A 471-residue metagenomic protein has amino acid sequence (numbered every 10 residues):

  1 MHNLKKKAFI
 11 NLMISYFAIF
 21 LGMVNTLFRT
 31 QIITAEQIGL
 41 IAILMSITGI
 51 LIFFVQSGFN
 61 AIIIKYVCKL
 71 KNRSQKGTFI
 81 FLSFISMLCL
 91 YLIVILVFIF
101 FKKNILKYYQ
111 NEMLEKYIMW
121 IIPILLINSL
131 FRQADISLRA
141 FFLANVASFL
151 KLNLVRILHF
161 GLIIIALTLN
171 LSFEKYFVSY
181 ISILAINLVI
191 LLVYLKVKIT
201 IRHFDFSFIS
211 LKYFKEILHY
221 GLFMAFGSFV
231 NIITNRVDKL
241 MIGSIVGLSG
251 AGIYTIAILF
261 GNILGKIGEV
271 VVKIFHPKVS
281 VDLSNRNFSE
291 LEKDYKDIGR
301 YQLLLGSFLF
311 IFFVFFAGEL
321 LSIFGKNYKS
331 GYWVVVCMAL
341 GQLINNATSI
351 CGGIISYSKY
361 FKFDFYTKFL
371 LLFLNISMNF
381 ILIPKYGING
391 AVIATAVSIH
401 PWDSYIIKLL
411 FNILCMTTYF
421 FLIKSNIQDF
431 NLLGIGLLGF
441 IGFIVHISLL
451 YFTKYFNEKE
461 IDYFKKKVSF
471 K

Functional and structural regions predicted by a protein language model:
M1-G22, G77, F81, F208-G227 (+4 more regions): N-terminal membrane topogenesis motif
M1-L4, L169, F173-S179, L191-N235 (+4 more regions): Interhelical loop/hinge segments that connect adjacent transmembrane helices in multipass membrane
N3-I64, Y91, I95-I99, I124-L125 (+4 more regions): Signature of the first transmembrane helix
L27, Q56-K71, A140, T200 (+3 more regions): Helix-loop junctions and terminal segments of transmembrane helices in multi-pass membrane transport/translocation
I43, M119, L150-I165, L169-K198 (+5 more regions): Hydrophobic alpha-helical transmembrane segments
K102-I121, F313-L343: Interfacial segments at transmembrane-helix termini and the short loops linking adjacent helices
I127-N153, A339-L370: Membrane-interface junctions at transmembrane-helix termini in multi-pass inner-membrane proteins
Y419-K471: Membrane-proximal transmembrane or re-entrant/amphipathic helices at the cytosolic face
